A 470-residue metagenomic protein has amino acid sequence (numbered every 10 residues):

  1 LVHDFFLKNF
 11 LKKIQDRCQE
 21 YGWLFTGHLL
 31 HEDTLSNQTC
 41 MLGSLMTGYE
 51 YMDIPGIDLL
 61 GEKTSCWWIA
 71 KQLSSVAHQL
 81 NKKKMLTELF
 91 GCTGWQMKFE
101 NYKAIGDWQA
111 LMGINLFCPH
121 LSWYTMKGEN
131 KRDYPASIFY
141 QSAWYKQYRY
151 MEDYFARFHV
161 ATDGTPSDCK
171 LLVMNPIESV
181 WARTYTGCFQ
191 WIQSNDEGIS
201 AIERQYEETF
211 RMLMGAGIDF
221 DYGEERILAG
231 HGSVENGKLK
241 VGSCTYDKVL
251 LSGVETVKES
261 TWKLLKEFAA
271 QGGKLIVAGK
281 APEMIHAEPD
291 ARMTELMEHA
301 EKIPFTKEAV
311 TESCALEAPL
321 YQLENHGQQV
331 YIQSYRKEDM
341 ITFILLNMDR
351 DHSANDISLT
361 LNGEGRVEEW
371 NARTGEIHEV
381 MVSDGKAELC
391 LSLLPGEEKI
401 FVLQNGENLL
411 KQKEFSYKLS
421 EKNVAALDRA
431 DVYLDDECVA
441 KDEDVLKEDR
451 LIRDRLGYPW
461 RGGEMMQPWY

Functional and structural regions predicted by a protein language model:
L1-Y470: Carbohydrate-binding surfaces of carbohydrate-active enzymes
